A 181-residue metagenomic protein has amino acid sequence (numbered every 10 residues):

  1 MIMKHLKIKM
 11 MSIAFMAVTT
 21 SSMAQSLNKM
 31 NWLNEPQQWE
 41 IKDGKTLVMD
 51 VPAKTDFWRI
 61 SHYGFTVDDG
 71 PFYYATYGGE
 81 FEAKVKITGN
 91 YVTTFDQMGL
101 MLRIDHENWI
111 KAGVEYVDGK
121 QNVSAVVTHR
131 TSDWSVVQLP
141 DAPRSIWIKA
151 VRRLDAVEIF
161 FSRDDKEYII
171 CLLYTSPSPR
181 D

Functional and structural regions predicted by a protein language model:
M1-S26: Bacterial Sec-dependent N-terminal signal peptides
Q25-F81: Low-complexity, Ser/Thr/Pro/Gly-rich disordered linker/stalk regions
W32, K166-L173: Tryptophan-centered short beta-strand motifs
K45-V48, Q121-V123, V157, Y168: Hydrophobic residues embedded in beta-strands of well-ordered beta-sheets
F57-Q121: Secretory/extracellular carbohydrate-interaction modules and structurally similar beta-sandwich "look-alikes"
G99-V151, A156-E158: Glycine-aromatic-enriched beta-strand/loop faces of beta-sandwich-type recognition domains, especially lectin-like
I159-D164: Conserved Ser/Thr-centered positions that define the repeating blades of beta-propeller domains
Y174-D181: Conserved small/polar residues in nucleotide/adenosyl-binding loops
